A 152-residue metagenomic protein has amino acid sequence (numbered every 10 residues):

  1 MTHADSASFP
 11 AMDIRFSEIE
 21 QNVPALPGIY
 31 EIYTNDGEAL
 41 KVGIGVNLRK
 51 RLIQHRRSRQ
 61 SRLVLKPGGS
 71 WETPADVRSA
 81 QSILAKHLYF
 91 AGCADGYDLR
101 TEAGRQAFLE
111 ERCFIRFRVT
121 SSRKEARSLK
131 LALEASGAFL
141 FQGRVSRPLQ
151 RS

Functional and structural regions predicted by a protein language model:
M1-L40, I44-S152: Boundary/linker segments flanking structured domains
